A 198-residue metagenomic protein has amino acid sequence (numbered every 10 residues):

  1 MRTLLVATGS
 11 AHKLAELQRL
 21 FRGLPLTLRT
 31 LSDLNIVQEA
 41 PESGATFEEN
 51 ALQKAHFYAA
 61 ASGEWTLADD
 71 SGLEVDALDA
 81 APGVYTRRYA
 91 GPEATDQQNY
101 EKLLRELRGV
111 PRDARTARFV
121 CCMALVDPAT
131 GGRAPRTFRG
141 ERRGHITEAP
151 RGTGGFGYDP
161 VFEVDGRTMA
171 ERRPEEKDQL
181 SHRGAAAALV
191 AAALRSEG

Functional and structural regions predicted by a protein language model:
R2-L5, G9-T30, L34-G198: Anionic-ligand binding patches
